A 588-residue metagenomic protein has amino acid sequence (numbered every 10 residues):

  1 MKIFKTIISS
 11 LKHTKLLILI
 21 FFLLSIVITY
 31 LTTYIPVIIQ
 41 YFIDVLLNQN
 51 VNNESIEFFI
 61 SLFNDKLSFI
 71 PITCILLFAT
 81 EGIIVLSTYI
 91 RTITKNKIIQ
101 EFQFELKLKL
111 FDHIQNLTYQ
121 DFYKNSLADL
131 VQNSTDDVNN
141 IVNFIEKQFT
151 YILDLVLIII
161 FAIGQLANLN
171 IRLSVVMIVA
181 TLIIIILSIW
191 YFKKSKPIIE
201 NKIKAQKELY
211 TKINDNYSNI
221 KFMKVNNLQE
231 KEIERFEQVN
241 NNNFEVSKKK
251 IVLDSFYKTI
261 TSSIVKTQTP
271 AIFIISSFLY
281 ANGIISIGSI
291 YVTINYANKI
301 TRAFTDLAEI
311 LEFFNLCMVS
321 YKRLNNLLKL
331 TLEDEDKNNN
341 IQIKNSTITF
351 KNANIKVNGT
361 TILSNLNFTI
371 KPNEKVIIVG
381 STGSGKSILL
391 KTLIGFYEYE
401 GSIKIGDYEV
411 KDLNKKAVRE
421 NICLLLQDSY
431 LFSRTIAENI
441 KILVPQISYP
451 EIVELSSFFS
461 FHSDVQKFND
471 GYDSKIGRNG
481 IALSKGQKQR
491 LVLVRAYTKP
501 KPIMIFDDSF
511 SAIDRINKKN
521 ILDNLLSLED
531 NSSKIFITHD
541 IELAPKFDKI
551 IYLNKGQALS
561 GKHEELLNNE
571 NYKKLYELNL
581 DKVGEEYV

Functional and structural regions predicted by a protein language model:
L17-Y30, L77, I83, T150-N201 (+2 more regions): Transmembrane helices of ABC transporter permease
I18-S87, A167-R172, I284-I287: Transmembrane helix-loop-helix hairpins at lipid-water interfaces of multipass membrane proteins, especially the type-1
K95, Q115-I159: Juxtamembrane loop-to-helix connectors within ABC transporter transmembrane domains
L108, N326, S402-K404, D412 (+5 more regions): ABC ATPase nucleotide-binding domain helical subdomain, centered on the C-loop/LSGGQ "ABC signature"
Y123-A128, N201-I251, Y321: Loop segments that connect adjacent transmembrane helices in multi-pass transporters
A205, K224, L228, V252 (+2 more regions): Cytosolic ends of transmembrane helices, especially the final helix of ABC transmembrane type-1 domains
L393-G395: Helix-to-loop junction immediately C-terminal to a conserved catalytic motif
D523, S527, N531, P545-V588: C-terminal portion of ABC ATPase nucleotide-binding domains
